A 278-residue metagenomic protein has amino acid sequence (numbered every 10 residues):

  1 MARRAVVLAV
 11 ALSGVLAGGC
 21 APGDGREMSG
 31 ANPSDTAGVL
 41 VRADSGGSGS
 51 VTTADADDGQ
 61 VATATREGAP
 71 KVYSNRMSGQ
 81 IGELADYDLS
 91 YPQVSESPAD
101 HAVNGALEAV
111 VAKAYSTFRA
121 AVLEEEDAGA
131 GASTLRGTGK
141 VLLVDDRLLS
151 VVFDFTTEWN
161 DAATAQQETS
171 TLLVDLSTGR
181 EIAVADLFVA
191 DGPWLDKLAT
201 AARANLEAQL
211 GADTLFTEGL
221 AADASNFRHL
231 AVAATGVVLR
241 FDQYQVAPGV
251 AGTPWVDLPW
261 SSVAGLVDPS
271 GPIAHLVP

Functional and structural regions predicted by a protein language model:
A2-L8, C20-P278: Compositionally biased intrinsically disordered regions enriched in Thr/Gly
A9-A17: Bacterial N-terminal signal peptides
